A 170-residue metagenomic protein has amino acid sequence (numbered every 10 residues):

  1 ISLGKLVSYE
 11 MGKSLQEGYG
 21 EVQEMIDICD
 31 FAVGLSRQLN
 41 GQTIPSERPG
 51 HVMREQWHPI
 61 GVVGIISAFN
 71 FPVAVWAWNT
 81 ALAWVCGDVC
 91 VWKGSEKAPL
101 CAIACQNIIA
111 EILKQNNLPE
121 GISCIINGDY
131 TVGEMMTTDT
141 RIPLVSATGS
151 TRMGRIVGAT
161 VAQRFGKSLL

Functional and structural regions predicted by a protein language model:
I1-H51: N-terminal Rossmann-like NAD(P)+-binding subdomain of aldehyde/semialdehyde dehydrogenases
G41-L170: Rossmann-like NAD(P) dinucleotide-binding subdomain of oxidoreductase/dehydrogenase enzymes
